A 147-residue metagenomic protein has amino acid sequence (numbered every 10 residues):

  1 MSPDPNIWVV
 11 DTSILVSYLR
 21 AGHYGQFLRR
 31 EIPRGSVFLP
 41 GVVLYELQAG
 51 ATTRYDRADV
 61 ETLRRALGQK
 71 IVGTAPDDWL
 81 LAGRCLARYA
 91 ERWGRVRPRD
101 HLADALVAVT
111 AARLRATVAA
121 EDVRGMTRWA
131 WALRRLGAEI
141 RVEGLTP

Functional and structural regions predicted by a protein language model:
M1-L39, A49-R64: Short, well-structured N-terminal submotif of metal-dependent ribonuclease cores
M1-P5, A108-P147: Acidic, PIN/NYN-like endoribonuclease modules and their adjacent C-terminal/linker elements
S2, I71-R124: Active-site neighborhoods of divalent-metal-dependent phosphate/nucleic-acid chemistry enzymes
S13-I14, V42-Y45, R124: Alpha-helix/helix-capping structural signal
A21-G22, G50, C85, W129-A132: Residue-level signal for well-ordered alpha-helical positions
F38, V72, R141-E143: General small-molecule cofactor/ligand-binding pocket signal
V42-Y89, W93: Active-site-proximal, substrate-binding regions of enzyme catalytic domains and RNA-binding/basic surfaces
